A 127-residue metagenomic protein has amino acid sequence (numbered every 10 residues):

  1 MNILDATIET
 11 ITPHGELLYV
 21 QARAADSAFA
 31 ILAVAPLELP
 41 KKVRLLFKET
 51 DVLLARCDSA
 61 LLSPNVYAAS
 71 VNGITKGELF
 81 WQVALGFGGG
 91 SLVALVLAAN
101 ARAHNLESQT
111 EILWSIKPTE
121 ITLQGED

Functional and structural regions predicted by a protein language model:
N2-D5, A28, V34-A68, A99-D127: Glycine/charge-rich catalytic "coupling/switch" loops of P-loop NTPases
T7-I8, V71: Conserved hydrophobic positions within beta-strands
I11-L17, I74-F80: Short, conserved beta-turn/loop elements at beta-strand boundaries and strand-helix junctions
L17, F80-Q82, A94, N105 (+1 more regions): Generic domain-boundary/flexible-linker signal
Y19-A25, L32, L46, Q82-G88 (+1 more regions): Short, acidic/hydrophobic/Gly-rich beta-strand patch recurrent on exposed beta strands that often constitutes part
L39, S70-I74, Q82, A94: A conserved regulatory-domain signal marking ACT and ACT-like small-molecule sensing domains and adjacent regulatory
G73-G77, G88, V93-V96, S115: Long, low-complexity intrinsically disordered regions
